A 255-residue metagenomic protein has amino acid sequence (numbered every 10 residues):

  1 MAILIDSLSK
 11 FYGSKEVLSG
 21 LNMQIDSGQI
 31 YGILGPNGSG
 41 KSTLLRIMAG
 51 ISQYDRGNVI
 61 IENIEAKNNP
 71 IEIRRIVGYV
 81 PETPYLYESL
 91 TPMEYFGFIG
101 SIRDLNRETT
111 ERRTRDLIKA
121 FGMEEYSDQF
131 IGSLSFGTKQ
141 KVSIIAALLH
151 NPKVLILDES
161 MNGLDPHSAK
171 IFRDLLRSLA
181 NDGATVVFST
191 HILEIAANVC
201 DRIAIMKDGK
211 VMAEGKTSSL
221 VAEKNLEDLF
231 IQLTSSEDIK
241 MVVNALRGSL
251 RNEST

Functional and structural regions predicted by a protein language model:
A49: Helix-to-loop junction immediately C-terminal to a conserved catalytic motif
G57-E65, E72-I73: Conserved ABC transporter NBD signature motif
G97, S101, E108-Y126: Conserved ABC ATPase "signature" region
L155-E159: Catalytic Walker B motif of ABC-type/P-loop ATPase nucleotide-binding domains
E214-G215: ABC ATPase "signature
